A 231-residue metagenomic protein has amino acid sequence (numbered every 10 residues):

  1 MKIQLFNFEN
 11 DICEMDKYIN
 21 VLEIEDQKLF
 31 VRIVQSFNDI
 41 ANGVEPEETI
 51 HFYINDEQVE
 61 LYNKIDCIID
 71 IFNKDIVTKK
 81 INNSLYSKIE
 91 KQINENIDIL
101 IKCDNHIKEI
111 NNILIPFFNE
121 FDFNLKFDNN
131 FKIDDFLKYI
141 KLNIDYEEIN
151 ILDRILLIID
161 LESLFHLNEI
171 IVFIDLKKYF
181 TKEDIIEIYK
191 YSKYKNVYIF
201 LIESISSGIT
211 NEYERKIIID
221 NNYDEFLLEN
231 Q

Functional and structural regions predicted by a protein language model:
M1-N94, K182: Glycine-rich P-loop/Walker A and Walker A-like loops and their local beta1-loop-alpha1 context in P-loop NTPases
Q27-L29, N143-I149, D175-K182, S206-G208: Short acidic, S/G/P-rich loop/turn micro-motifs used as interaction or catalytic elements
N105-I151: Conserved P-loop NTPase mechanochemical-coupling segment
I151-L167: GG-anchored amphipathic helix commonly corresponding to the ABC/SMC/Rad50 NBD signature/C-loop
E162-T181: Conserved P-loop NTPase "ATPase switch" module shared by AAA+ and STAND
L176-Y198: Conserved Walker B catalytic segment
S192-E214: Sensor-1/coupling segment of RecA-like P-loop NTPase cores
E212-Q231: A short helix-turn-beta junction within AAA+ P-loop NTPase domains corresponding to the substrate/partner-engaging
